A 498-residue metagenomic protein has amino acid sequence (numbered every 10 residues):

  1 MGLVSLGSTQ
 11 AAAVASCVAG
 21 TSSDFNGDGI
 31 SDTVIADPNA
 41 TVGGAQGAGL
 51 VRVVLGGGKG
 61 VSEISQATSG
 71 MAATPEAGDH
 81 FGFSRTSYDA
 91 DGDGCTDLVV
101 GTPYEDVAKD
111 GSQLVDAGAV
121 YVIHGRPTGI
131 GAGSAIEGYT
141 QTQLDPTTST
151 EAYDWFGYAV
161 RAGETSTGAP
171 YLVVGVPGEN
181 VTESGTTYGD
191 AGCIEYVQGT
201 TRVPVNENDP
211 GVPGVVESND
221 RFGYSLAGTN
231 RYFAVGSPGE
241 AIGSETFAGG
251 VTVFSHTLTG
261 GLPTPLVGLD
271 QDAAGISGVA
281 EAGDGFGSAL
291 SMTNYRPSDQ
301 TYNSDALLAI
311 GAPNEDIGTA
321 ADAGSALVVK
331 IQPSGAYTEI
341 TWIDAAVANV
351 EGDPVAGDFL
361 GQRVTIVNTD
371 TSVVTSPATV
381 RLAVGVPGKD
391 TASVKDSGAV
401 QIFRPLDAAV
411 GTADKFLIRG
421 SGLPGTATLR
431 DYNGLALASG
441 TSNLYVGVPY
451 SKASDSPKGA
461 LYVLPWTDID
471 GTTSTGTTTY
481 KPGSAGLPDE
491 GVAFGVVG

Functional and structural regions predicted by a protein language model:
G2-G7, A11-T21, L50-H80, V122-W155 (+6 more regions): Blade-edge motifs of beta-propeller repeat domains
V14-S31, A36, G82-T96, G157-V173 (+7 more regions): Beta-propeller blade termini
D32, A40-T41, D79, D97 (+15 more regions): Acidic Asp/Glu-based divalent-cation binding sites
A36, G49-V51, A77-D91, C95-E105 (+8 more regions): Mobile, glycine-rich extracellular loop/lid and propeptide segments that shape or gate substrate/ligand access
D37-T41, T102-D106, R126, S166 (+11 more regions): Residue-level signature of beta-propeller blades and closely related beta-rich strand-turn architectures in secreted
A45-R52, D97, Q113-Y121, G133 (+12 more regions): A detector of repeated loop/turn-to-beta-strand junctions in beta-rich toroidal repeat architectures
S84, A159, T182, S225 (+10 more regions): Tandem-repeat architecture and repeat-register "anchor" residues
R381-Q401, L429-A438, N443-S454: Loop/turn-rich, solvent-exposed surfaces of beta-rich toroidal or solenoidal domains
